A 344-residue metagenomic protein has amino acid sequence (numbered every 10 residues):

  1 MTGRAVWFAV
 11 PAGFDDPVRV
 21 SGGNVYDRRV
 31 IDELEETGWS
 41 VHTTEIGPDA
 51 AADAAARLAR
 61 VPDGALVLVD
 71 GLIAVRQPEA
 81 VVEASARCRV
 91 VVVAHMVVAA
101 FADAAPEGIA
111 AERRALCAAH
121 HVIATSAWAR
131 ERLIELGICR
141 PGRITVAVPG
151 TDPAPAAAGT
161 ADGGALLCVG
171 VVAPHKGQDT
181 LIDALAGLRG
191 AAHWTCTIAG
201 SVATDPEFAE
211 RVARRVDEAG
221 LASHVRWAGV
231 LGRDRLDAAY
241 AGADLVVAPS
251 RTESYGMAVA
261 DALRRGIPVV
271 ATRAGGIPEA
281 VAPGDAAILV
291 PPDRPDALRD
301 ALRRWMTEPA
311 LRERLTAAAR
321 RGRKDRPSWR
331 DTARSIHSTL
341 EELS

Functional and structural regions predicted by a protein language model:
V98, A104-A124: Membrane-proximal helix-turn-helix segments that form the acceptor-binding/catalytic region of lipid-linked
I123, A158-K176, I182-A186, T197: Conserved donor-binding/catalytic core segment of Leloir-type glycosyltransferases
W128, A147-G150: Carbohydrate-associated surface elements
A209-D234: Nucleotide-activated donor-binding/catalytic signature segment of Leloir-type glycosyltransferases, i.e., the conserved
V230, A238-A243: Short alpha-helical donor nucleotide-sugar binding micro-motif in glycosyltransferases
R251: Aromatic "clamp/platform" in nucleotide-sugar-dependent glycosyltransferases that forms part of the donor/acceptor
P268-A271: Short hydrophobic beta-strand element within catalytic cores of glycosyltransferases and related nucleotide-activated
P283-G284, I288-P295, R304-A310: Conserved acidic donor-binding segment of nucleotide-sugar-dependent glycosyltransferases
